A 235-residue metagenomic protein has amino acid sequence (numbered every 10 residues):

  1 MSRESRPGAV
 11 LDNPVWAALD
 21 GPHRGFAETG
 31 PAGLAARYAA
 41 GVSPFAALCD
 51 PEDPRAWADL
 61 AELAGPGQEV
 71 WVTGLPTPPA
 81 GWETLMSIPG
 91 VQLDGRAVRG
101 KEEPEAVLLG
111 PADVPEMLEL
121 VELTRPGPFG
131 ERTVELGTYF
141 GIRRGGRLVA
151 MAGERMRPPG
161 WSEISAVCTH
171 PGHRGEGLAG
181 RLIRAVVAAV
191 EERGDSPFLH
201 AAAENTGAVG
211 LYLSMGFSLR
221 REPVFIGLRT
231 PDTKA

Functional and structural regions predicted by a protein language model:
M1-D12, R96-G127: Short amphipathic alpha-helix that is part of the acyltransferase structural core
M1-P78: N-terminal charged segments
A46-E52, V167-R174, A202: A short, internal acetyl-CoA/4′-phosphopantetheine-binding micro-motif in the GNAT/acyltransferase core
R55-L60, G175-E191, V209-S214: Conserved acetyl-CoA-binding loop-helix of GNAT-fold acetyltransferases
T77-W82, G180, A203-R221, R229: Conserved active-site alpha-helix within GNAT-family acetyltransferase domains
E83-G95, H200, S218-D232: Conserved catalytic-core motifs of GNAT/GCN5-like acyltransferases
P128-T138, I142-H170: A conserved beta-strand-loop-helix scaffold within acyl/acetyltransferase catalytic domains
I164, P197-A201: Conserved hydrophobic beta-strand within the GNAT/NAT acetyltransferase core sheet that lines the active-site cleft
